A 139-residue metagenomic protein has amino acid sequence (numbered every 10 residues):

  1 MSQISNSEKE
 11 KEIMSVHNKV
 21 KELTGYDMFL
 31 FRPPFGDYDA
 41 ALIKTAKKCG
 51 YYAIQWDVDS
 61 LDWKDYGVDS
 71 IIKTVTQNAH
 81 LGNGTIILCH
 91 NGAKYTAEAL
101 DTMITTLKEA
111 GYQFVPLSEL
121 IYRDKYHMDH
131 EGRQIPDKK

Functional and structural regions predicted by a protein language model:
M1-D27, D37-N83, T96-A99: Alpha-helical scaffold elements lining the catalytic groove of polysaccharide deacetylases
F29-P33, Y52-D57, T85-C89, F114-P116: Structural recognition of the beta-strand scaffold that forms the well-ordered cores of secreted hydrolase catalytic
G36-D37, K139: A generic alpha-helix propensity feature with a strong bias for hydrophobic helices
Y95-K139: C-terminal domain-boundary segment and adjacent tail
